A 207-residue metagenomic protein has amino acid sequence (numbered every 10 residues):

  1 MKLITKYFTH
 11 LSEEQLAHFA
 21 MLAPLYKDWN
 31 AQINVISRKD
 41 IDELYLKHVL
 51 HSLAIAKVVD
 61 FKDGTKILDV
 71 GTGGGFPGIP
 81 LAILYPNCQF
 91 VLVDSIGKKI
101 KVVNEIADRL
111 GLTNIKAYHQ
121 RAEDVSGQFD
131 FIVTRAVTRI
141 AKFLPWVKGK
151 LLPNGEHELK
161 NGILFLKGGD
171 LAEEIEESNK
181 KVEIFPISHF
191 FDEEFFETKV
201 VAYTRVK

Functional and structural regions predicted by a protein language model:
M1-R38: N-terminal auxiliary segments of SAM/dcSAM-dependent transferases
D28, Q32, Y45-D63: Conserved alpha-helix/loop element of class I SAM-dependent methyltransferases that forms part of the SAM/SAH-binding
N30, I106-A107, L151: Conserved hydrophobic residues forming the short capping helix/wall of the S-adenosyl-L-methionine
L53-T134, L144: Conserved SAM/SAH cofactor-binding pocket of Class I
I140-L151: A short, conserved alpha-helix within the catalytic core of class I
G155-D170: Conserved beta-strand signature within the Rossmann-like core of class I S-adenosyl-L-methionine
G168-K207: Active-site capping/gating segments
